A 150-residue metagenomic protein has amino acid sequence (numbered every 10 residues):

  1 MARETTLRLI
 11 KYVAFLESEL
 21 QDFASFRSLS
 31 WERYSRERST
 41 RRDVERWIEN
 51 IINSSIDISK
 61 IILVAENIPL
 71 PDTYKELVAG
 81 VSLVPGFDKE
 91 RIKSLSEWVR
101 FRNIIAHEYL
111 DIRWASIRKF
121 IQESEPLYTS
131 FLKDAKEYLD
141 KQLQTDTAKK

Functional and structural regions predicted by a protein language model:
M1-K150: Solvent-exposed interaction patches of small proteins and small membrane subunits
